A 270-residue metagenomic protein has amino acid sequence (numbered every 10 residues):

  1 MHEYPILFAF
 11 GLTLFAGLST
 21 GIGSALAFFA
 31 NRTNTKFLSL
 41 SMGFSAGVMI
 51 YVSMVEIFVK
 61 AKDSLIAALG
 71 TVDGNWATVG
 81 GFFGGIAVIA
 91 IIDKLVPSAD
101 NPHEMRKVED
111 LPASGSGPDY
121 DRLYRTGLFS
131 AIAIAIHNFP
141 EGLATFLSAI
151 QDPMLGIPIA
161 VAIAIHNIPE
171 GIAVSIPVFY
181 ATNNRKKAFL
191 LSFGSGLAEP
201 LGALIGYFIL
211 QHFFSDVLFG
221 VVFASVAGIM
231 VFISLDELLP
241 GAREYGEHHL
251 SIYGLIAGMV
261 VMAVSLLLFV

Functional and structural regions predicted by a protein language model:
M1-V270: Intrinsically disordered, metal-sensing/regulatory segments
